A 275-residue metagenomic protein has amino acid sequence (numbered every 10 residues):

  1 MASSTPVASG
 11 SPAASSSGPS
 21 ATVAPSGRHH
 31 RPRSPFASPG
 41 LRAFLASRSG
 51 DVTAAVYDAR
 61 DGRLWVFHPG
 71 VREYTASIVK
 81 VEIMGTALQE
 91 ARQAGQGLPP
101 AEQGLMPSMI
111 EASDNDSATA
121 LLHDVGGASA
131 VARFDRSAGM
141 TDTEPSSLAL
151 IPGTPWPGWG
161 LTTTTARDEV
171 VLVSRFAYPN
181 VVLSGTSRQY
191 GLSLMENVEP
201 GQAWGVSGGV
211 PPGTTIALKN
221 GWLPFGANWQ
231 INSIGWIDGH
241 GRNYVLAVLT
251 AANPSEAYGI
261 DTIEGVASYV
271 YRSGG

Functional and structural regions predicted by a protein language model:
M1-P19, R31-L41, R48, A177-E196 (+1 more regions): Structured C-terminal helix/loop/strand segments within mature extracytoplasmic catalytic/sensor domains
S49-R72: Short, conserved catalytic-motif segment at the N-terminal edge
A59, P100-D114, H123-G127, L148-P152: Acidic helix-start/capping segments at beta-turn-to-alpha-helix junctions
G62, R72-Q96, M109, L246: Active-site SXXK
G85-Q93, V171-Y178, S268, R272: Short glycine/serine- and small hydrophobic-enriched flexible loop segments
Q89-P107, S184-S187: Short, well-structured active-site flanking segments
H123-N180: Mid-domain, small-residue-enriched loop/turn segments at the edges of structured enzyme/sensor domains
S174-W222: Conserved active-site loop region of the serine DD-peptidase/beta-lactamase
